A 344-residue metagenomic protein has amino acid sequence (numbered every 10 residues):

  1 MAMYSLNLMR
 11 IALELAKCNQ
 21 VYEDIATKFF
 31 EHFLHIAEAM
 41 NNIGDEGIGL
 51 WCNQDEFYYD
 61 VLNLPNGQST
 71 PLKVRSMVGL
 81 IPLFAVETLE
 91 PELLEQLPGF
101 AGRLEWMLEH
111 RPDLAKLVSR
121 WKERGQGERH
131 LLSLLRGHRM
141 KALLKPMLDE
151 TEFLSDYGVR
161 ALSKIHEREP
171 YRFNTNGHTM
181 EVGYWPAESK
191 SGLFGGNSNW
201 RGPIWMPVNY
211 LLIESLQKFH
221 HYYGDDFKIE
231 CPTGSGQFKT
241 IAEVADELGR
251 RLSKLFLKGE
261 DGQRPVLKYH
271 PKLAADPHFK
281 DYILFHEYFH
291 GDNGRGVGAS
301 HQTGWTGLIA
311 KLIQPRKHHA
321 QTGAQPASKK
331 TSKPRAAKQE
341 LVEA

Functional and structural regions predicted by a protein language model:
M1-A344: Acidic, mature catalytic/reactive cores of soluble proteins
